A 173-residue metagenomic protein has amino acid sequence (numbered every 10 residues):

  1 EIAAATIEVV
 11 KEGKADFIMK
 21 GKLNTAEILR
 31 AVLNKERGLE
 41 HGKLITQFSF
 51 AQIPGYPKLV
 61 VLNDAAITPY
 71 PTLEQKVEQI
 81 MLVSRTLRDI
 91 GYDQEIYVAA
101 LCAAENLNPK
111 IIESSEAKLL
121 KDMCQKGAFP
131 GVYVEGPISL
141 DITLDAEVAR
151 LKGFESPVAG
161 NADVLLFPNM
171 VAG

Functional and structural regions predicted by a protein language model:
E1-V158, A162-G173: Anion-binding alpha/beta catalytic cores of soluble intermediary-metabolism enzymes, centered on
